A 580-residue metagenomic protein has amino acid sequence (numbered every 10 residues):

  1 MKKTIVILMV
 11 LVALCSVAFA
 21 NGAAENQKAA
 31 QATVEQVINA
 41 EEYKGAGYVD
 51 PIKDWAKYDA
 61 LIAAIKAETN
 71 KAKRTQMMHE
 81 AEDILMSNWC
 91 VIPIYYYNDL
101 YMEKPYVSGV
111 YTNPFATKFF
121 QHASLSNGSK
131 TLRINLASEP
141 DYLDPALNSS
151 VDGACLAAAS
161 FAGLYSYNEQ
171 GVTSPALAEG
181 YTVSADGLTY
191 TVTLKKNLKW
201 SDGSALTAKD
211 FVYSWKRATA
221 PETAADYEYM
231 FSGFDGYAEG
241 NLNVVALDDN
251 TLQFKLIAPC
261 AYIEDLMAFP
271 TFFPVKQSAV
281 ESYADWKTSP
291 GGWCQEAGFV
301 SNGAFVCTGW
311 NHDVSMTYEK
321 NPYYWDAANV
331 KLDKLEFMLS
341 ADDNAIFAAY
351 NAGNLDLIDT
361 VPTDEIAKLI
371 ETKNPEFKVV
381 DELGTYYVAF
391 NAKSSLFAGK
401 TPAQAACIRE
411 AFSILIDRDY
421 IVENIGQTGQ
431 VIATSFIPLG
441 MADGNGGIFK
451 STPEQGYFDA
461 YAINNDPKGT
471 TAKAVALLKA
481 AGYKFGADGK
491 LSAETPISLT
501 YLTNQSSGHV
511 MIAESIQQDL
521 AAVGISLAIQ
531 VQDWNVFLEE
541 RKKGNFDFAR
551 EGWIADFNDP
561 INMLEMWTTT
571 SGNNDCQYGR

Functional and structural regions predicted by a protein language model:
A30-K104, V245, E410, I414 (+5 more regions): Extracytoplasmic/peripheral linker and loop segments enriched in polar/acidic and small residues with frequent Thr/Pro
P93, Y101-M102, N135-A185, V300: N-terminal lobe/hinge region of extracytoplasmic solute-binding protein
Y101-T131: Long beta-strand-rich cores associated with HINT superfamily self-processing modules
Y106, E228-S282: Surface-exposed binding/hinge segments that line and control ligand-binding clefts or catalytic entry sites
Y142, N148-V151, A158, S166-V172 (+5 more regions): Gly/Pro-rich hinge or "lid" segments in bacterial periplasmic/extracellular proteins
E179-Y227, L247, Q253-K255, I346-A349 (+2 more regions): Aromatic- and charge-enriched surface segment that lines or borders ligand/interaction sites
W293-E296, P322-K368, Q517, S526-A528 (+1 more regions): Ligand-site clamp/hinge motif
V431-A481, Q505-V510: Structural transition elements
